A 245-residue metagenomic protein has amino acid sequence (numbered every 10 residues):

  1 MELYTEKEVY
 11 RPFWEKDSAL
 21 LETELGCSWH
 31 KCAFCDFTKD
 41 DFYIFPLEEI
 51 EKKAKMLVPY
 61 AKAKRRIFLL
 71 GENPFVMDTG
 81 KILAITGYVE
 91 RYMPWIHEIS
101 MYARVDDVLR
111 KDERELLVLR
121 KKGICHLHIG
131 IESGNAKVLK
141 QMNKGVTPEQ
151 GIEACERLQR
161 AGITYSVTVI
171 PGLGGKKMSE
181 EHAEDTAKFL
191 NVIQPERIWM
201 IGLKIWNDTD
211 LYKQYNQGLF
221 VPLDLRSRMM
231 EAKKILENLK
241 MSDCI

Functional and structural regions predicted by a protein language model:
E6-E49: Canonical Radical SAM [4Fe-4S] cluster-binding loop centered on the CxxxCxxC motif and its immediate flanking residues
A19-L21, R65-I67, H97-A103, L127-I129 (+3 more regions): Hydrophobic faces of well-ordered beta-strands that scaffold small-molecule active sites in alpha/beta enzyme cores
C27, C35, I50, L69 (+5 more regions): Conserved, mostly hydrophobic/aromatic
F42-E49, M77, K81, R114 (+3 more regions): Alpha-helix N-cap and loop-to-helix initiation/capping positions
L47-A63: Short microdomains enriched in Cys/His and/or Lys/Arg
P59-R160: Conserved SAM/AdoMet-binding glycine-rich loop
H126, E149-L211, L225-I245: Conserved C-terminal portion of the radical SAM core fold that forms the substrate/S-adenosylmethionine-binding
Y212-L219: Short glycine/proline- and charge-enriched loop/turn segments that cap or connect secondary-structure elements
